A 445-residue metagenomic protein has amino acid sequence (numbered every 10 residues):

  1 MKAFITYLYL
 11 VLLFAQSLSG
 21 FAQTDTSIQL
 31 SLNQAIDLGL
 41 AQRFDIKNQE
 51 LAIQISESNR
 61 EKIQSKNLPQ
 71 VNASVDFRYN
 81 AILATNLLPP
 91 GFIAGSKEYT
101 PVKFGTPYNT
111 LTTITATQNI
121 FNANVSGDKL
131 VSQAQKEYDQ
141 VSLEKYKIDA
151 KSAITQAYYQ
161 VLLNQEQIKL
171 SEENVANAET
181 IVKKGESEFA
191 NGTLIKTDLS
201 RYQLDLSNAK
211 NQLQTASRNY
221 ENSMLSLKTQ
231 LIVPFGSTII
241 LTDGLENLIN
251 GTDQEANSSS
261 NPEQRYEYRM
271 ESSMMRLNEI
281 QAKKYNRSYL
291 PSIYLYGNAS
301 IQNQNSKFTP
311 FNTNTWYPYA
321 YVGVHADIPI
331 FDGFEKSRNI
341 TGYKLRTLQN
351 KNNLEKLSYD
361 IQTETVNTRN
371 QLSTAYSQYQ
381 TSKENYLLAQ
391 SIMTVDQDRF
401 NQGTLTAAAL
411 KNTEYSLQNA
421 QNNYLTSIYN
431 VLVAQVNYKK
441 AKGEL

Functional and structural regions predicted by a protein language model:
M1-L32, R43, N67, L425 (+2 more regions): Bacterial Sec-dependent N-terminal signal peptides
A3, L30, S58, D149-P262 (+2 more regions): Periplasmic alpha-helical coiled-coil/stalk elements that build and connect Gram-negative outer-membrane
L18-A41, D45-I53, E221, G236: Sec-dependent signal peptide cleavage junction
Q29, N33-I36, R43, N119 (+25 more regions): Heptad-repeat register of long alpha-helical coiled-coils used for dimerization/oligomerization in large scaffolding
L40-I120, P262-G333, T363: A small-residue-enriched
K47-L51, Q64, N109, I120-K147 (+6 more regions): Sec/SRP-type N-terminal targeting helices
N211-V233, L387-E444: Short segments within alpha-helical structural elements
